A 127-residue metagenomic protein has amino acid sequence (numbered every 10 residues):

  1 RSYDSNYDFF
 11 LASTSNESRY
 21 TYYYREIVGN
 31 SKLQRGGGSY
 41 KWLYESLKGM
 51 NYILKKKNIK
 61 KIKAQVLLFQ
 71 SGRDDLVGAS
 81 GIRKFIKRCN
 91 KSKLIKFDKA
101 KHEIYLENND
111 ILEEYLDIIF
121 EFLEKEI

Functional and structural regions predicted by a protein language model:
R1-Q34, G38: Alpha/beta-hydrolase-fold enzymes
Q34, D74, I111: Glycine-/small-residue-rich active-site loops that bind phosphorylated ligands and cofactors
G38-N58: Active-site nucleophile elbow and catalytic-triad environment of alpha/beta-hydrolase enzymes
I62, L68-Q70, D74: Short beta-strand/loop motif that positions the catalytic acidic residue of the alpha/beta-hydrolase fold
A64, G78-K87: Short alpha-helix in the alpha/beta-hydrolase fold that links the catalytic acid
D75-G78, Y105: Nucleotide-sugar-dependent glycosyltransferase donor-binding/catalytic pocket residues
S92-I127: Catalytic active-site module of serine/aspartate enzymes centered on a nucleophile-bearing elbow/loop
